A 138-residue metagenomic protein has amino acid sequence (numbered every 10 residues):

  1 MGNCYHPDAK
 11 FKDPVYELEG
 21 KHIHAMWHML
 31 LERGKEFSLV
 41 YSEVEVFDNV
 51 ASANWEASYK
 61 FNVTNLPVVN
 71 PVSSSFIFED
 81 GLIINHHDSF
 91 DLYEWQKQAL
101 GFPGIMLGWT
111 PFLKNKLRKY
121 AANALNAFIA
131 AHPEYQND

Functional and structural regions predicted by a protein language model:
M1, D48-V50, F76-I83: Short, solvent-exposed coil/turn segments at beta-strand boundaries
G2-A51: A solvent-exposed, acidic/Ser-Thr-rich amphipathic alpha-helical stretch
D8, N54-K60: Generic short beta-strand segments
L18, Y59-F61, L92: Short, surface-exposed beta-strand-loop junctions and turns on beta-sheet-rich folds
F37-L39, N54, P67-S74: Short, surface-exposed coil-to-beta transition loops
D80-D138: Terminal "cap-and-tail" regions of soluble proteins that handle hydrophobic small molecules
